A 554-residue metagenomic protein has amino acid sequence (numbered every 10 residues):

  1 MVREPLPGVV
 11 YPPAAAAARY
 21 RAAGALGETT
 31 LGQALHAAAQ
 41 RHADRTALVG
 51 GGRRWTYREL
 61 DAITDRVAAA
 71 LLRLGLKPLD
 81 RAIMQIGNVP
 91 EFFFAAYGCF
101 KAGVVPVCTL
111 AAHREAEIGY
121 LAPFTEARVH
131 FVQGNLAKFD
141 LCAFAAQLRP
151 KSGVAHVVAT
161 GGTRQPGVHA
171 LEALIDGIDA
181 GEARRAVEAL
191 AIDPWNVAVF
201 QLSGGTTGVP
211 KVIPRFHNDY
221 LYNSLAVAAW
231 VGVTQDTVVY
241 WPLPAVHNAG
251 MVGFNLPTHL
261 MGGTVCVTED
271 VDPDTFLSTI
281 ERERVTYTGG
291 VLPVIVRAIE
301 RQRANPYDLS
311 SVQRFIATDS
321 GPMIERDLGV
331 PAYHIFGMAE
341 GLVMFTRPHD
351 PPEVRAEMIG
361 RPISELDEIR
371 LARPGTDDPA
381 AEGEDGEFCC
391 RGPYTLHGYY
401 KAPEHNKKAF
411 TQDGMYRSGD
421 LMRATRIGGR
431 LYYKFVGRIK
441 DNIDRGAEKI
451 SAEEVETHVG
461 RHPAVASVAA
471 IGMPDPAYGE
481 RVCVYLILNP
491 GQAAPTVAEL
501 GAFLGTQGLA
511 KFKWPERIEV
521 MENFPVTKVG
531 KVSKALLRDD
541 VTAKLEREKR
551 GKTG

Functional and structural regions predicted by a protein language model:
M1, R73-L74, V104-A173, R297-P306 (+2 more regions): Structural core segment of the AMP-binding/adenylate-forming
R53-W55, V67-I118, P123, P244 (+1 more regions): Conserved AMP-binding/adenylate-forming
T56-R58, A198-Y222: Conserved AMP-binding A3 loop
M84, H113-P123, H130-G134, G392 (+5 more regions): AMP-binding/adenylate-forming catalytic core of the ANL superfamily
G103, L221-V238, V246-Y287, R301: Conserved AMP-binding/adenylation subdomain of ANL enzymes
T160, L509-K531, R550-G554: AMP-binding/adenylate-forming catalytic domain of the ANL superfamily
D176, R282-G290, I299-E357, S364-E368 (+1 more regions): Gly/Ser/Thr-rich phosphate-binding loop
T346, P362-L366, T376-A409, E448-I450: Conserved ATP/PPi-binding loop(s) of AMP-dependent carboxylate-activating enzymes
